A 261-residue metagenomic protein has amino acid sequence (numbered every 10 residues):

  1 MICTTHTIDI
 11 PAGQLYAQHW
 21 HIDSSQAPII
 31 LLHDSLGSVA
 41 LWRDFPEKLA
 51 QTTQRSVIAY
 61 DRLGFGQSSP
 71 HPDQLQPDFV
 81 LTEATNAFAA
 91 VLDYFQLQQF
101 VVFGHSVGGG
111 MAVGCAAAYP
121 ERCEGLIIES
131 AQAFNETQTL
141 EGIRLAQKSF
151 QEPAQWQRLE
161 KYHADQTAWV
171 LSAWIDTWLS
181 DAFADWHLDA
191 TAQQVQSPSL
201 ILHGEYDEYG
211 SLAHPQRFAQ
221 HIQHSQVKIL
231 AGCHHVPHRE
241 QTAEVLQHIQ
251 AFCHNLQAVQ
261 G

Functional and structural regions predicted by a protein language model:
P11-H21: A short loop-to-beta-strand scaffold at the N-terminal edge of the catalytic core in hydrolase folds
W20-P70: Conserved HGGG/HGGXW glycine-rich cap/lid loop of the alpha/beta-hydrolase fold
A59-F100: Active-site loop/oxyanion-hole signature of alpha/beta-hydrolase fold enzymes
G110-A118, C123-Q155: Flexible "cap/lid" loop of the alpha/beta hydrolase fold
V195, I201-H203: Short beta-strand/loop motif that positions the catalytic acidic residue of the alpha/beta-hydrolase fold
S197, S211-Q220: Short alpha-helix in the alpha/beta-hydrolase fold that links the catalytic acid
Y206-G210: Acidic catalytic loop of the alpha/beta-hydrolase fold
G232-G261: Catalytic active-site module of serine/aspartate enzymes centered on a nucleophile-bearing elbow/loop
